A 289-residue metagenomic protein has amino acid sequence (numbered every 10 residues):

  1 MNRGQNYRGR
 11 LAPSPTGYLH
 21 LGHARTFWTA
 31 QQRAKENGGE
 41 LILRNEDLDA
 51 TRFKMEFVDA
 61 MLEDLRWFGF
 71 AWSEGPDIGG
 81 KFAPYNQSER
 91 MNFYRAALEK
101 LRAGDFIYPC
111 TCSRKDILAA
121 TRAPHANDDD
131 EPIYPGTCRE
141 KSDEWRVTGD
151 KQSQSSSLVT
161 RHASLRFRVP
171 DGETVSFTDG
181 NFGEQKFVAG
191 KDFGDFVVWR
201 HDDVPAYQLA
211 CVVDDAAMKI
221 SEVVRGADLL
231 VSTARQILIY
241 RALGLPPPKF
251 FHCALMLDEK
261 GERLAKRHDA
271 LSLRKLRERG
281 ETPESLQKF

Functional and structural regions predicted by a protein language model:
M1-Y18, E36-L41, F68, D150-S155 (+2 more regions): Non-catalytic terminal extensions that flank enzyme cores
N2-N127, A227-D228, S232-L245: N-terminal Rossmann-like or analogous alpha/beta NTP/dinucleotide-binding catalytic cores that position adenine
H23, W28, K151-S155, L209 (+1 more regions): Residues at secondary-structure transition points
F57, F93-A97, G149, A216 (+4 more regions): Alpha-helical structural motif
E63, A96, A119, E140 (+2 more regions): Charged/polar, solvent-exposed surface patches and flexible loops
W67-P76, Y134-D143, R279-T282: Short, basic, helix/turn surface patches
S73-P76, P247-F250, E284-L286: Short, surface-exposed acidic
P109, R114-D150, V159-L264, S272-R277: Active-site cores that bind ATP or allylic diphosphates and position pyrophosphate for catalysis
